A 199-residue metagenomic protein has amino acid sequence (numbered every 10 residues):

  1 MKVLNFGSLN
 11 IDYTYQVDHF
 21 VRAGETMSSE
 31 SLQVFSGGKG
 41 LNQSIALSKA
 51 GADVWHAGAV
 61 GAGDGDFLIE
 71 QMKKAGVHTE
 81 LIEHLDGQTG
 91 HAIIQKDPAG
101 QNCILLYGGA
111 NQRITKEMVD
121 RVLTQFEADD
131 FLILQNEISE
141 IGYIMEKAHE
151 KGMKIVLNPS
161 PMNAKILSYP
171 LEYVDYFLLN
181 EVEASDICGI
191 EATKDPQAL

Functional and structural regions predicted by a protein language model:
M1-A59, G65-I69: Glycine-rich phosphate/adenosyl-contacting loop at the front of the ribokinase-like
S48, G142-I155: Surface-exposed amphipathic alpha-helices with a cationic face
H56, H84, I94-F131: Conserved phosphate-binding/catalytic loop of the ribokinase/pfkB sugar-kinase fold
G61-G63, N136-I141, P159-N163: Short beta->alpha connector loops
Q71-D86: A glycine-rich helix N-cap at a beta->alpha junction
G76, Q112-E117, V156-M162: Short gly/ser/thr-rich secondary-structure transition/capping motifs
E150-V156, S160-L199: Conserved phosphate/ATP/ADP-binding segment of small-molecule kinases
